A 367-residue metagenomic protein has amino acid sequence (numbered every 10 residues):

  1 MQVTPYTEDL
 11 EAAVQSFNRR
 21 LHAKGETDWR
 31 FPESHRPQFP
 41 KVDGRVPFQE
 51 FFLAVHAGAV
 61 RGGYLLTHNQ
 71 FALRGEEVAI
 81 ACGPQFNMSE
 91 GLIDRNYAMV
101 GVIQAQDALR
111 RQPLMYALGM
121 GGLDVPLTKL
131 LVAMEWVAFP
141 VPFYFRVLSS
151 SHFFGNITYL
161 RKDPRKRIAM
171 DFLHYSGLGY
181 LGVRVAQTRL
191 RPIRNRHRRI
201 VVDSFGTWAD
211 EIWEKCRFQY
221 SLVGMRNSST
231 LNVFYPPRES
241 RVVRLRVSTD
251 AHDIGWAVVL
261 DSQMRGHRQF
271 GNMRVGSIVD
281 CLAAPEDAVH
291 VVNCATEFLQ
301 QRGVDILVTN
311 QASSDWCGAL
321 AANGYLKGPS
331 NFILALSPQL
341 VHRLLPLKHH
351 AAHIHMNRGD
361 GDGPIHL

Functional and structural regions predicted by a protein language model:
M1-V55, C82-G83, I157-S229, V275-S277 (+1 more regions): Short amphipathic alpha-helix that is part of the acyltransferase structural core
P5-E8, Q15-L118, V141-L148, T249-P285 (+1 more regions): Conserved donor-binding loop and adjoining core beta-sheet/short helix segment in diverse acyl/aminoacyl transferases
E11, V102-I103, S228-N232, V289-V292: Short, well-ordered alpha-helical scaffold segments within catalytic/effector domains
N18, H22, F52-V55, I93 (+7 more regions): Broad hydrophobic/π-residue packing in well-ordered secondary structure
S34, E50, H68, M115-A186 (+3 more regions): Active-site/acyl-donor-binding loops of N-acyltransferases
W208-D261: Non-catalytic interaction/regulatory modules that flank or connect domains
